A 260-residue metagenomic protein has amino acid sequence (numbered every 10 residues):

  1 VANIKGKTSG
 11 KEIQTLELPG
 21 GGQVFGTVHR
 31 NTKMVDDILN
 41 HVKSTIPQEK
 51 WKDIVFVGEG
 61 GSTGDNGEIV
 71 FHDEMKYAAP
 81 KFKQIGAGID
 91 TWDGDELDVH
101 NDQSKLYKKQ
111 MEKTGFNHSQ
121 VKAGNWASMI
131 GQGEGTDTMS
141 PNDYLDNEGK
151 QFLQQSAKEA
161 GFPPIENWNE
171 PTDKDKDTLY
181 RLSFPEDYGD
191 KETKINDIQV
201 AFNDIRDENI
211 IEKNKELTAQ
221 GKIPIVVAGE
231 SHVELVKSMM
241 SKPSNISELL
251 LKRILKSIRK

Functional and structural regions predicted by a protein language model:
V1-K260: Compositional signal for N-terminal targeting/processing segments
